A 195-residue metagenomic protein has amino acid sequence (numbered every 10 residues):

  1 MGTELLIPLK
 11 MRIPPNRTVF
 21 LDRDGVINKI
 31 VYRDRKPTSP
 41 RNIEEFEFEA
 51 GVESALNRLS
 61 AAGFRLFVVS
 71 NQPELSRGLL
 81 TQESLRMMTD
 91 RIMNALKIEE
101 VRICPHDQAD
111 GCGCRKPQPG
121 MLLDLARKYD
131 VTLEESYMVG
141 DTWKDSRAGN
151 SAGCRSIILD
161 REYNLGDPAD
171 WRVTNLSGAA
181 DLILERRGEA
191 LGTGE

Functional and structural regions predicted by a protein language model:
G2-R17, E83-E100, A109-M138, T142-E195: Asp-based, Mg2+/Mn2+-dependent phosphohydrolase catalytic module
G2-R65: Active-site neighborhood of HAD-like aspartate-dependent phosphohydrolases
L21-R23, S70, G140-D141: Active-site flanking residues adjacent to catalytic metal/cofactor-binding acidic residues
V26, P73-E74, K144, N164: Short, solvent-exposed loop/turn segments at secondary-structure junctions
N28-I30, R35, R77, R147 (+2 more regions): Conserved protein kinase catalytic core
K36-S39, E74-G78, D107-C112, L165-D167: A short acidic, helix-capping loop that chelates divalent metal ions and anchors anionic groups
R41-E49, G78-Q82, R115, A169: Flexible, glycine- and charge-enriched loops at secondary-structure boundaries
V52-L85, T89, I98-D107, G149: Substrate-recognition element of Asp-dependent hydrolases with the DxDx(T/V) motif
